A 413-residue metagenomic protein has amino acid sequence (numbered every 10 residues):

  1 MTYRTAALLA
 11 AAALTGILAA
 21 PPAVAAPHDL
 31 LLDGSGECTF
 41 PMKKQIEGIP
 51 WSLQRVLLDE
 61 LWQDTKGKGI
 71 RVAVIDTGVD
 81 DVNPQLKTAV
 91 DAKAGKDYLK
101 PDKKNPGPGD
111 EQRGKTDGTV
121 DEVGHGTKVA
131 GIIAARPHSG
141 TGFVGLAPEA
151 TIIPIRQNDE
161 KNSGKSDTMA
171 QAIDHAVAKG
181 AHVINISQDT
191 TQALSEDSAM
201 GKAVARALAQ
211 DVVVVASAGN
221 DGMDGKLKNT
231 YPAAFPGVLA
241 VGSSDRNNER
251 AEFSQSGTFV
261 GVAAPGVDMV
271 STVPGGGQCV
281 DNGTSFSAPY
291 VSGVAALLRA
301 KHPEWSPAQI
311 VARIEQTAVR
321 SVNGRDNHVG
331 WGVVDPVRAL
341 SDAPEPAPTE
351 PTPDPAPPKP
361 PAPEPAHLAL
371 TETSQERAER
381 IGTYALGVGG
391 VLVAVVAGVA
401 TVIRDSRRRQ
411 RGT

Functional and structural regions predicted by a protein language model:
M1-P27, A385-D405: Secretory targeting and sorting signals
D29-E149, A178: Active-site core segment of subtilase-fold serine proteases
D76, T141-E160, I184, S306-A318: Short helix-loop-beta-strand segments that form the rim/entrance of peptidase-like active sites
L99-N105, D110, S243-S285: Catalytic-core environment of secreted peptidases
I132-I133, G266-V334: Hydrolase catalytic cores
Q157-Y231, G277-N282: Substrate-binding/access-modulating region of protease and related hydrolase catalytic domains
E252, P303-G398: C-terminal subdomain of the subtilisin-like protease fold in secreted/lumenal serine endopeptidases
R407-T413: Cytoplasmic C-terminal tails of single-pass
